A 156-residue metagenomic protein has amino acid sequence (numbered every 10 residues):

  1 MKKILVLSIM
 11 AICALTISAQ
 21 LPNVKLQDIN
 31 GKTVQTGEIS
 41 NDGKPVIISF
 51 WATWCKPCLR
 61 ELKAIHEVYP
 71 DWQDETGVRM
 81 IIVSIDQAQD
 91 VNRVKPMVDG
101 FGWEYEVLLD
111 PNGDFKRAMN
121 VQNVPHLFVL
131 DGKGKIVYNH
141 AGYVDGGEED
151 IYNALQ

Functional and structural regions predicted by a protein language model:
I4-L15: Sec-dependent N-terminal signal peptides
A19-Q20, K32: Boundary of Sec targeting at the N-terminus
N23, D28, M97-G132: Short, internal strand/loop/helix patches that form the active-site neighborhood or redox-interaction surface
K25-P45: A short beta-strand-turn-helix
G43-V46, F50-W54, N123: Short pre-active-site segment immediately N-terminal to redox-active cysteine/selenocysteine motifs in thiol-based
I47-I48, M80, L127: Hydrophobic beta-strand anchors of alpha/beta hydrolase catalytic cores
R60-F101, N112-R117: Structural microenvironment flanking redox-active thiols in thiol-disulfide oxidoreductases
V129-Q156: Thiol-/selenol-based redox modules, centered on thioredoxin-like and closely related oxidoreductase domains
